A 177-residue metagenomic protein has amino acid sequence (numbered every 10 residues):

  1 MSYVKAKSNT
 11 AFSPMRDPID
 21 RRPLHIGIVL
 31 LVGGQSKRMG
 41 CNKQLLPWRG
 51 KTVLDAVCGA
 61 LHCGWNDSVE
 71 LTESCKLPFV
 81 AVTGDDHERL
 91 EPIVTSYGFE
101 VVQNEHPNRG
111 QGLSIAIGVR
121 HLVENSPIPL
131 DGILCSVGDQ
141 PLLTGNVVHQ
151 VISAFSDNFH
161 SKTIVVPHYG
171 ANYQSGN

Functional and structural regions predicted by a protein language model:
M1-L24: Eukaryotic N-terminal low-complexity, Ser/Thr- and Lys/Arg-rich leader segments that predominantly function as
P18-Q174: Nucleotide and nucleotide-moiety/phosphate-recognizing core
N177: Conserved beta strand-loop-helix elements of the APE1-like EEP
